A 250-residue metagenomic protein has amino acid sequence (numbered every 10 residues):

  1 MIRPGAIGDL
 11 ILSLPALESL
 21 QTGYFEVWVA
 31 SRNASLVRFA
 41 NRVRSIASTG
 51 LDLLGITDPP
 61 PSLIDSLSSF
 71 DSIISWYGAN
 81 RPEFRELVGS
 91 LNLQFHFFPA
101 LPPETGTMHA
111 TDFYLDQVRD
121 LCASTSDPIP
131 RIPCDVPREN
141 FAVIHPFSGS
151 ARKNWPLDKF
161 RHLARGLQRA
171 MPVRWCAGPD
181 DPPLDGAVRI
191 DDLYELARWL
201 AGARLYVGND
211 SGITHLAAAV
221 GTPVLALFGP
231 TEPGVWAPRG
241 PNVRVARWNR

Functional and structural regions predicted by a protein language model:
M1-R250: Catalytic machinery of carbohydrate-active enzymes, primarily nucleotide-sugar-dependent glycosyltransferases
